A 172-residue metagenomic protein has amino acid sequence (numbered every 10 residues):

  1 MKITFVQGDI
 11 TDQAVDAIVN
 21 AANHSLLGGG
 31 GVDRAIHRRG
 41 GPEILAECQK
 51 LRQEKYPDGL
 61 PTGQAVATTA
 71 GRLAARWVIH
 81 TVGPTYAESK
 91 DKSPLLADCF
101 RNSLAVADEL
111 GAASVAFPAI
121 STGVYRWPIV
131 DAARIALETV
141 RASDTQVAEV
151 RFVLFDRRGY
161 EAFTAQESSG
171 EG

Functional and structural regions predicted by a protein language model:
M1-L110: Glycine-/small-residue-enriched capping loops at alpha/beta junctions
T85-G172: Phosphate/ribose-phosphate-bearing ligand recognition and processing surfaces, centered on ADP-ribose/NAD(+/P+) systems
